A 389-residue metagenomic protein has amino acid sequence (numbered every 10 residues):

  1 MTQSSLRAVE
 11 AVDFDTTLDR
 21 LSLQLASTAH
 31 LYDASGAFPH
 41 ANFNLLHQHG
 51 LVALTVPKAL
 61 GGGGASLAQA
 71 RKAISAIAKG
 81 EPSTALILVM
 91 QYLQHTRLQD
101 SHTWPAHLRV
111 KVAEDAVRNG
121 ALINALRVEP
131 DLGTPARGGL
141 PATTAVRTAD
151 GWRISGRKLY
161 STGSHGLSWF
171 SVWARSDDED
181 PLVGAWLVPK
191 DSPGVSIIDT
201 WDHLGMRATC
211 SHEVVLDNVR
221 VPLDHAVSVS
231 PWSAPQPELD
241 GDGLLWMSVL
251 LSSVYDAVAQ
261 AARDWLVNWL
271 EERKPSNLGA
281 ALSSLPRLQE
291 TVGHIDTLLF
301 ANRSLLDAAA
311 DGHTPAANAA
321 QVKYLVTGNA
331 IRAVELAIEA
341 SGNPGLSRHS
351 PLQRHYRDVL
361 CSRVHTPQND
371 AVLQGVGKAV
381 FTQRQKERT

Functional and structural regions predicted by a protein language model:
M1-T16, E387-T389: Basic/polar N-terminal segments that are highly enriched at the extreme N-terminus, encompassing both cleavable
L21, S252, A259-A262, L266 (+5 more regions): Amphipathic alpha-helices that form helix-helix packing interfaces
A26, H30-D33, F300-L325, I338-L346: C-terminal helix-coil-helix/basic helical segment that borders enzyme active sites and/or dimer interfaces and provides
H40-Q48, L54-R157, T162: Glycine-rich flavin
R157-I197: A short core secondary-structure module
L159-S164, S248-L250, H365: Glycine-rich phosphate/pyrophosphate-binding beta-alpha loops
H203-L298: Glycine-rich beta->alpha junctions and the first turn(s) of the following alpha-helix
N343-T389: Glycine-rich phosphate/cofactor-binding loops in nucleotide/flavin-utilizing enzymes
